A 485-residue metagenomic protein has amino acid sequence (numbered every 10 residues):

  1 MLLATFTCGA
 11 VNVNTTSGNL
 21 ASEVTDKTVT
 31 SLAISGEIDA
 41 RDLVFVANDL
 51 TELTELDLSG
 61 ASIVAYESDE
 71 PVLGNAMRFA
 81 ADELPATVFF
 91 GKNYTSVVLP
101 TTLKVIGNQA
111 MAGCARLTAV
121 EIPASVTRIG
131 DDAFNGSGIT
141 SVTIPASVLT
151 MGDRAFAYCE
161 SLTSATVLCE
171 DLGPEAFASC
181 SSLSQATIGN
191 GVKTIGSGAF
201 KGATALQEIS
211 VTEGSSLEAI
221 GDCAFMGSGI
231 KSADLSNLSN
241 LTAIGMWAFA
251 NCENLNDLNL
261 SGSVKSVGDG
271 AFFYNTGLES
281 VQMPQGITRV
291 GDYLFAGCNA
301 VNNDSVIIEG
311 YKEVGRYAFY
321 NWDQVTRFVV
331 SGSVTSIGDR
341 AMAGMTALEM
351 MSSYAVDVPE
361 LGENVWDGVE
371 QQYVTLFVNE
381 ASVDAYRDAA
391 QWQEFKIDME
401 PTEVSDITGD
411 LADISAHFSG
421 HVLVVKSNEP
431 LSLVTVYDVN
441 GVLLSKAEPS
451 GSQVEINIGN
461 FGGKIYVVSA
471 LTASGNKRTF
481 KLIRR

Functional and structural regions predicted by a protein language model:
M1-V11: Bacterial Sec-dependent N-terminal signal peptides
A10-T15, T30-I38, E52-D82, K92-V105 (+13 more regions): Structural signature of tandem-repeat unit edges
N12-V29, V442: Acidic Gly/Asp/Thr-rich repetitive segments characteristic of extracellular carbohydrate-active and adhesion proteins
G18-T25, R41-N48, V88, Q109 (+6 more regions): Short, T/G/N/S-enriched strand-turn elements that build extracellular solenoid repeat scaffolds
T87, G107-A110, G130-A133, G152-A155 (+8 more regions): Consensus positions within tandem repeat domains that build extended binding/scaffold surfaces
L235, D388, R484: Phosphate-coordinating loops and pocket residues in cytosolic domains that bind phosphorylated ligands
W366-E403: Membrane-proximal C-terminal cap and juxtamembrane stalk of leucine-rich repeat ectodomains
S405-R485: C-terminal outer-membrane/trafficking sorting elements
